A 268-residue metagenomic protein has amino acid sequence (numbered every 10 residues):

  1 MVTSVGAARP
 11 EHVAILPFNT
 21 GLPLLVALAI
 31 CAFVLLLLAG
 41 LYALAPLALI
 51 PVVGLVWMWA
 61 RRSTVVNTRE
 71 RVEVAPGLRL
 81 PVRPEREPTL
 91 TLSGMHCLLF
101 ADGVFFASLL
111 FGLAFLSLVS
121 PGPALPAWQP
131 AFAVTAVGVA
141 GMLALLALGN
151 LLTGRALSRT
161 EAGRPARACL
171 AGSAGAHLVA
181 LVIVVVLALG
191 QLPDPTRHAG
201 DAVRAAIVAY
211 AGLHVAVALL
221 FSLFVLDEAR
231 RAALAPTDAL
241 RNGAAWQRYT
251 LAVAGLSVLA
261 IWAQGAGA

Functional and structural regions predicted by a protein language model:
M1-A268: ...captures the hydrophobic TM-helix bundle architecture rather than a specific catalytic motif, and can also fire on
